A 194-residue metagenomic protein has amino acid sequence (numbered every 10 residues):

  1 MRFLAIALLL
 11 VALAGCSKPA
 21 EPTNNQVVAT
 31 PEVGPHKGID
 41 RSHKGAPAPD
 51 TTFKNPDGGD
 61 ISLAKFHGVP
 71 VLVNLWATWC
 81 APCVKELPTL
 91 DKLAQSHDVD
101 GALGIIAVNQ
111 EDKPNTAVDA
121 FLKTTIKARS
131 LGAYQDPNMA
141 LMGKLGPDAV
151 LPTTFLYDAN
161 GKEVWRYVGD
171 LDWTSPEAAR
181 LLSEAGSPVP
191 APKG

Functional and structural regions predicted by a protein language model:
M1-D50, V189-G194: N-terminal targeting signals for export/organelle localization
D40-G45, D50-V71: A short beta-strand-turn-helix
H67, L75-K92: Conserved redox-active cysteine motifs that mediate thiol-disulfide chemistry, especially di-cysteine Cys-X(1-2)-Cys
G68-P70, G101-G104, R129-S130, A159: Loop/turn elements at helix/coil->beta-strand transitions in domains of secreted/extracellular proteins
K85-I126, N138-K144, G194: Structural microenvironment flanking redox-active thiols in thiol-disulfide oxidoreductases
K123-S130, Q135-E184: Thiol/disulfide oxidoreductase modules built on the thioredoxin-like
